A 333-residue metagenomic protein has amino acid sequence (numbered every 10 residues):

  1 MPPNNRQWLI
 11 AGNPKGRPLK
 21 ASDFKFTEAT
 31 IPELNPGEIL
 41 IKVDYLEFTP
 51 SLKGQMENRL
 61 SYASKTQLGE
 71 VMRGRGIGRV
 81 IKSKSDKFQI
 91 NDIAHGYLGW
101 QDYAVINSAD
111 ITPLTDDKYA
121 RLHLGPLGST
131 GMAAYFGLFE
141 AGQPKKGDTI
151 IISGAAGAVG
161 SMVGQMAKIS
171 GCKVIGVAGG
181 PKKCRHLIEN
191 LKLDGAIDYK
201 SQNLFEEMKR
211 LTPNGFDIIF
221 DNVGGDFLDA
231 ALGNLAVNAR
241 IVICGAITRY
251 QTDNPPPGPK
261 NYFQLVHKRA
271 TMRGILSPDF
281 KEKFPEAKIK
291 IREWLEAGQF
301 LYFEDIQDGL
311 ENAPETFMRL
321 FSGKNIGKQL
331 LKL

Functional and structural regions predicted by a protein language model:
M1-P3, P278-L333: C-terminal hydrophobic helical "lid"/dimerization subdomain of Rossmann-like NAD(P)H-dependent oxidoreductases
T30-F48, M56-W100: Glycine-rich beta-strand-centered segment in the early N-terminal region that forms part of a ligand/cofactor-binding
M72-R79, K87-G154, Q299: NAD(P)H dinucleotide-binding glycine-rich loop of Rossmann-like/cofactor-binding domains, especially the beta1-alpha1
H95, I151, I197, I219-F220: N-terminal Rossmann-like NAD(P) cofactor-binding module of classical short-chain dehydrogenase/reductase
D102, G179-L187, P255-Y262: Short, glycine/polar-rich helix-capping loops at beta-to-alpha or helix-loop-helix junctions that flank or form
P126-Q202: Mid-domain Rossmann-like dinucleotide-binding core that forms the NAD(H)/NADP(H) cofactor-binding site
N203-P213: Short amphipathic alpha-helix with an adjacent loop that forms part of the alpha/beta core around
D226-F300, L333: Glycine-rich phosphate-binding loop and adjacent beta-alpha segment of Rossmann(oid) nucleotide-cofactor-binding
